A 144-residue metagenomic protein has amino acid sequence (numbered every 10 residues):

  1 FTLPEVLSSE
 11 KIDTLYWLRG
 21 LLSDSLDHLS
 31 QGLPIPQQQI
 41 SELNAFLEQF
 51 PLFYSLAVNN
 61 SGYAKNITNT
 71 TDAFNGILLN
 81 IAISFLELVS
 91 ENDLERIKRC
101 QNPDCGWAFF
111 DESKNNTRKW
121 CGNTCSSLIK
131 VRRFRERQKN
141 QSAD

Functional and structural regions predicted by a protein language model:
F1-R99, G106, F110: Short helix-coil boundary/hinge micro-motifs
C105-F110, S126, K130: Short functional micro-motifs and their immediate structural scaffolds
N116-S126: Cysteine-rich micro-motifs
W120, I129, R133-E136: N-terminal zinc-finger DNA-binding module, primarily the fungal Zn(2)-Cys(6)
F134-D144: Contiguous alpha-helical segments
